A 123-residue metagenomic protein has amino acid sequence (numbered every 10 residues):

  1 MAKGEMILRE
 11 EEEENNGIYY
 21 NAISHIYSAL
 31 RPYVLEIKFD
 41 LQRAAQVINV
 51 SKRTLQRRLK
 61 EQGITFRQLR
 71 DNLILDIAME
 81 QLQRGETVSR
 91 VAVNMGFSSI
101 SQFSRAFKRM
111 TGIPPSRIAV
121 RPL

Functional and structural regions predicted by a protein language model:
M6-H25, R43, E61-Q68, N72: Short, Lys/Arg-enriched, Trp-marked, Pro/Gly-tolerant hinge/linker segments that flank
E11, Y27-F39, M79-T87: Basic, amphipathic alpha-helical hairpins
R43-A45, V91-A92: Short alpha-helical "recognition helix" segments of helix-turn-helix
I48-N49, K60, G96-S98: Central "turn" residue of the DNA-binding helix-turn-helix
L59, F66, R70, A106-F107 (+1 more regions): DNA major-groove recognition helix of helix-turn-helix
R70-E80, R117-L123: Short, basic, alpha-helical segments at the C-terminal edge of helix-turn-helix-like DNA-binding modules
R84-R121: Sequence-specific DNA-binding recognition helix
